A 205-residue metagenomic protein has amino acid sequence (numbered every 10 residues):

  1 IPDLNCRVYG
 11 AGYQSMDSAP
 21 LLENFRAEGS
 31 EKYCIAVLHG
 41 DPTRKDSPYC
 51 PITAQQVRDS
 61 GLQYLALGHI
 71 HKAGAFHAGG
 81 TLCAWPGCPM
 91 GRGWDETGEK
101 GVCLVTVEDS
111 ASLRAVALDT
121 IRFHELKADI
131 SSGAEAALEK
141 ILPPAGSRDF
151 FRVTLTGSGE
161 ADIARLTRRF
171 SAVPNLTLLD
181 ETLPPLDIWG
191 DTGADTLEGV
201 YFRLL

Functional and structural regions predicted by a protein language model:
I1-A84, C88-G101, T106: His/Asp/Glu-rich metal-coordinating catalytic cores of metallo-dependent phosphodiesterases/hydrolases acting on
S110-L205: Accessory, non-catalytic peripheral segments of nucleic-acid enzymes
